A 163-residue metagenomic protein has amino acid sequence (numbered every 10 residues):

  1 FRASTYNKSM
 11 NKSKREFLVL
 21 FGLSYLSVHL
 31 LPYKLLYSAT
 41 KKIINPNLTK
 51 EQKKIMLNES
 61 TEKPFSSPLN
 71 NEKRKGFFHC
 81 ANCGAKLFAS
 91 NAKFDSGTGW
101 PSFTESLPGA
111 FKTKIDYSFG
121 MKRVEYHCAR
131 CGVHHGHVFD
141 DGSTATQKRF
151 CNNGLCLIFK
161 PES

Functional and structural regions predicted by a protein language model:
S9-Y25: N-terminal secretory signal peptides and thylakoid transit peptides that target proteins across membranes
L31-N58, E62-K63: C-terminal segment of N-terminal export signals and the immediately downstream linker at the start of the mature
K73-S102: Mid-length scaffold segments of soluble, non-membrane domains
F77, E125, K148: Residues immediately within or flanking Cys/His clusters that coordinate Zn2+ in small zinc-binding modules
C80, C128-C131: Short cysteine-rich clusters marking metal-coordination/redox-active sites
G84, G132, L155: Cys/His-coordinated zinc-binding microdomains
A89-S90, H137-V138, K160: Short, non-ligating residues that shape and space the ligands of small metal-coordination modules and catalytic
G109-H127, L157-S163: Short Fe-S-cluster ligation motifs
